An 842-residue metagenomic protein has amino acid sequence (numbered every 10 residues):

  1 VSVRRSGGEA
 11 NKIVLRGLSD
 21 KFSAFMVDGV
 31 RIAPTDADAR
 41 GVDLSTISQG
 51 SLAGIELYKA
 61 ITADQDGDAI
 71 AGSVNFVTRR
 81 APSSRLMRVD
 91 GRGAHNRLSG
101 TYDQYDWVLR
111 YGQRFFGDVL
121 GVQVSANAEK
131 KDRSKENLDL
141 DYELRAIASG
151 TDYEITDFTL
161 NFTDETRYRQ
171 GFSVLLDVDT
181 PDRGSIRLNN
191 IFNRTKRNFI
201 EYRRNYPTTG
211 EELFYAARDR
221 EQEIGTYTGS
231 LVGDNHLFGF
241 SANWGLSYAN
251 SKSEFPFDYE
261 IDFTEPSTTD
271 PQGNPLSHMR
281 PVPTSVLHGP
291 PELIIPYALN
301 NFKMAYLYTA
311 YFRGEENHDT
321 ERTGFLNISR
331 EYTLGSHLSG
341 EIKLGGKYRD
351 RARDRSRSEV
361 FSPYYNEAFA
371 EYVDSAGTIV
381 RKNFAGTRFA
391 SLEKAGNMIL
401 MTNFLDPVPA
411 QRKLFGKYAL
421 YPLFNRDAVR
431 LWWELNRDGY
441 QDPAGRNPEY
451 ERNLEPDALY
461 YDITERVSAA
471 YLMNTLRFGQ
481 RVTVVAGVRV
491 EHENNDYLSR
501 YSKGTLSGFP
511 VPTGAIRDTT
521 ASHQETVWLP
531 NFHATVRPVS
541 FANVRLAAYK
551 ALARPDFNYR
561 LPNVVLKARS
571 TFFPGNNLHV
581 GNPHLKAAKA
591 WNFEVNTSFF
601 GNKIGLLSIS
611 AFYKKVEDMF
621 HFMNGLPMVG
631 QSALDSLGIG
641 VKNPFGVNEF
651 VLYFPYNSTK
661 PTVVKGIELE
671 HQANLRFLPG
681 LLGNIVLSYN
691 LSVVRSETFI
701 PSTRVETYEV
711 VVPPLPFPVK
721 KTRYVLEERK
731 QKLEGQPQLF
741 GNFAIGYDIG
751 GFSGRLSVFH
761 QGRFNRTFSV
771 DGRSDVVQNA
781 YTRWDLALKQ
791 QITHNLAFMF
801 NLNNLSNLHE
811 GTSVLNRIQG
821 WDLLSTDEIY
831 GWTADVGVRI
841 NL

Functional and structural regions predicted by a protein language model:
V1-R31, P555: Extracytoplasmic beta-strand/coil segments of soluble accessory domains associated with Gram-negative outer-membrane
N11-V14, M26, V42-S45, L57 (+2 more regions): N-terminal periplasmic accessory domains that precede and gate Gram-negative outer-membrane beta-barrel machines
R31-K59: Short acidic/polar hinge/loop motifs at secondary-structure boundaries that mediate gating or recognition
A81-L86, F116-L120, D182-R183, F238-S241 (+9 more regions): Short loop/turn motifs that connect adjacent beta-strands in outer-membrane beta-barrel proteins
G100-E201, R218, Q222-V232, F238 (+1 more regions): Transmembrane beta-barrel wall of Gram-negative outer-membrane proteins
Y215-T228, I463-R466, H523, L552-V616 (+4 more regions): Outer-membrane beta-barrel signature, preferentially recognizing the C-terminal barrel domain of Gram-negative
Y613-K615, M623, S632-F764: Gram-negative outer-membrane beta-barrel transporters
H760-F768, K789-L842: C-terminal beta-signal and adjacent terminal beta-strands/loops of Gram-negative outer-membrane beta-barrel proteins
